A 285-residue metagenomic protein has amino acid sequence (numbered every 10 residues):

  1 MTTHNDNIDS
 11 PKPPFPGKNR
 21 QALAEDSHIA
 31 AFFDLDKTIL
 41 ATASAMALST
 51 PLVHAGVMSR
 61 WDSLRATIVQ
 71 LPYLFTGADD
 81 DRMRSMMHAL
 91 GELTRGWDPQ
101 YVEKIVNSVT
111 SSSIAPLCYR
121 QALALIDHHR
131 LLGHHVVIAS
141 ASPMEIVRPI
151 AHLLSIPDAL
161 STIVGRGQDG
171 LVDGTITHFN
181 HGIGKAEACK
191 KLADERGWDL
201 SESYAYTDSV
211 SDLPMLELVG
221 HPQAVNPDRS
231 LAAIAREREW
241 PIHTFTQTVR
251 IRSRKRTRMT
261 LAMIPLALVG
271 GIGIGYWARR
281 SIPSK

Functional and structural regions predicted by a protein language model:
T2-A22, S27-H28, K104, S111-K285: C-terminal cap/substrate-recognition subdomain and adjoining C-terminal extension of metal-dependent phosphatase-like
H4-D79: Active-site neighborhood of HAD-like aspartate-dependent phosphohydrolases
L23-E25, I29-A30, T38, T42 (+4 more regions): Homeobox/homeodomain signature
D36, A78, L90-T94, I138 (+2 more regions): A general boundary/transition motif marking the beginning of the first structured unit of a protein
K37, L64-A66, L71, L93 (+3 more regions): A broad, low-amplitude sensor of folded, mature protein cores
S44-A45, V57-H128: A metal-dependent, Asp-based hydrolase signature
